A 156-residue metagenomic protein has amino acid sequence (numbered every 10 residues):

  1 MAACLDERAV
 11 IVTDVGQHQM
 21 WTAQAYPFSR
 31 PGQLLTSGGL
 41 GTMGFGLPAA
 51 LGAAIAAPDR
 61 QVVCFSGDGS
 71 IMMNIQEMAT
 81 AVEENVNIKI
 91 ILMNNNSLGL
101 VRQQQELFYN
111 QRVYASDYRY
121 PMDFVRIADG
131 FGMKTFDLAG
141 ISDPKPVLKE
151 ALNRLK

Functional and structural regions predicted by a protein language model:
M1, D14-G16, S37-G39, G67-G69 (+3 more regions): Fold-independent oxyanion-binding glycine-rich loops and adjacent beta-strand/coil segments at enzyme active sites
M1-A53: Active-site diphosphate/adenylate-binding microenvironment
M1-V15, T135, A139-K145, K149-E150 (+1 more regions): Phosphate/pyrophosphate-binding active-site segments
A9-I11, G32-L35, R60-V63, N87-I91 (+2 more regions): Structural motif
S29-R30, E84, F131: Short, structured coil segments at secondary-structure junctions
A56-P121: Conserved thiamine diphosphate
E106-V147: Conserved thiamine diphosphate
